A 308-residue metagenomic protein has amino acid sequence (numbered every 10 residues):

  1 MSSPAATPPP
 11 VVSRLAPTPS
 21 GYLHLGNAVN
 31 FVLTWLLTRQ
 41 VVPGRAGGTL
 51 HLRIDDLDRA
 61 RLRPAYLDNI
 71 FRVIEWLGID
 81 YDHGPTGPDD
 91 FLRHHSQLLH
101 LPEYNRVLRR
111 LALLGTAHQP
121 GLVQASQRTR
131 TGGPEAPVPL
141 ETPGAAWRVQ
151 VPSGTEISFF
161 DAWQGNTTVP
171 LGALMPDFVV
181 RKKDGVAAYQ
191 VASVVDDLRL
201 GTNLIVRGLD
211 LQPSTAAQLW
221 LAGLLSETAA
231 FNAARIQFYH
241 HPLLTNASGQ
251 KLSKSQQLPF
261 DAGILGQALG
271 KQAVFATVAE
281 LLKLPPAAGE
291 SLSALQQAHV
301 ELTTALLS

Functional and structural regions predicted by a protein language model:
M1-Y22, G44-G47, L77, G84 (+3 more regions): Non-catalytic terminal extensions that flank enzyme cores
S2-G132, L209-A233, L284-S293: N-terminal Rossmann-like or analogous alpha/beta NTP/dinucleotide-binding catalytic cores that position adenine
L25, N69, L98, V107 (+7 more regions): Generic signature of intrinsically disordered, low-complexity segments enriched in small/polar residues
A65, G133, N246, V300-E301: Charge-rich, low-complexity amphipathic helices in intrinsically disordered tails/linkers adjacent to domains
I70-R72, P102-L111, E135-P139, Q250-D261 (+1 more regions): Short, charged low-complexity intrinsically disordered segments located at boundaries of structured domains
Q119-K254, F260-L265: Active-site cores that bind ATP or allylic diphosphates and position pyrophosphate for catalysis
